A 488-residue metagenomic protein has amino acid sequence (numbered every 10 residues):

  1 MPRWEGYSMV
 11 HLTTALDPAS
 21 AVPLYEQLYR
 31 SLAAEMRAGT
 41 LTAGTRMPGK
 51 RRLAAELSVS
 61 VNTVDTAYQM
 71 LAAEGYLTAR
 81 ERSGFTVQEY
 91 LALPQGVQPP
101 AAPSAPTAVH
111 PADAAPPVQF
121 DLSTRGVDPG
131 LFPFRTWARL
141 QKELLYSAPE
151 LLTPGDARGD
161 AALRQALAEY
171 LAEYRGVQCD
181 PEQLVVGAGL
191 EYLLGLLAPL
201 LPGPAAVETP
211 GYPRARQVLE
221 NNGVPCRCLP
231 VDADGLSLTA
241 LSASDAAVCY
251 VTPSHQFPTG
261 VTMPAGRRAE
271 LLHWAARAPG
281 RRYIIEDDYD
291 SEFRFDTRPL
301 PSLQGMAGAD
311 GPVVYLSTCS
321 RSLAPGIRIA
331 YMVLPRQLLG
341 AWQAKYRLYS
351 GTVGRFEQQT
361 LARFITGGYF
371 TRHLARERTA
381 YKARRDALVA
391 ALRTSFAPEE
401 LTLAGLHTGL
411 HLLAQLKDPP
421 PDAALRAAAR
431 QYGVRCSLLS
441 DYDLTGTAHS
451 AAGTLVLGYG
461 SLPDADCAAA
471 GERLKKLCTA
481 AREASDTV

Functional and structural regions predicted by a protein language model:
M1-K142, P149-L152, Q337-L338, Q343 (+8 more regions): N-terminal basic, amphipathic alpha-helical segments
R82, M306-W342: Active-site PLP attachment segment
V127, S254-Q256, R321: Short glycine-rich anion-binding loops that position phosphate/pyrophosphate groups of nucleotides and phosphorylated
Q141, A148-G280, E292, D296-D310 (+4 more regions): Conserved core of the PLP fold type I
P225, Y283, V434-R435: Residue-level detector of anion-binding/catalytic polar loops
